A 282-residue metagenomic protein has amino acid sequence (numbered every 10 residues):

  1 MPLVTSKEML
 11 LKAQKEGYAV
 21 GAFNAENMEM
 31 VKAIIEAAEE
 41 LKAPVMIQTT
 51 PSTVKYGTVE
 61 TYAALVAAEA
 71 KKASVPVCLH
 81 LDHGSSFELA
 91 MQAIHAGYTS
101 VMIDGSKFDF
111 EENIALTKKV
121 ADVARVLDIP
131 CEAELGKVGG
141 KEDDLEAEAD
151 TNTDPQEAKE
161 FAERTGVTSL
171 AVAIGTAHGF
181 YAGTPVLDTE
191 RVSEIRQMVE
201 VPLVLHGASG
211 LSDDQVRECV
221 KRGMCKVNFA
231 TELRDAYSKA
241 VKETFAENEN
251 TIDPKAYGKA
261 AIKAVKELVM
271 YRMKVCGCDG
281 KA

Functional and structural regions predicted by a protein language model:
V4-K12, E16, N27-T53, E60-P76 (+6 more regions): Alpha/beta enzyme core
Y18-E26, T50-V54, A256, A260: A short N-terminal beta->alpha junction/helix N-cap motif
V20-N24, L79-H80, M102, L203-H206 (+1 more regions): Short catalytic-loop micro-motif centered on adjacent basic/acidic residues
N24-A25, H80-L81, E111, A149 (+2 more regions): Residue-level marker of alpha-helix boundaries and capping positions
I174, H206-S209: Short catalytic/ligand-gating loop segments at beta-alpha or beta-beta junctions within enzyme catalytic domains
V186, R191, M198-V201, P254-I262: Active-site-adjacent C-terminal substructures of enzyme catalytic domains
T244-A282: Extended, intrinsically disordered, low-complexity segments
